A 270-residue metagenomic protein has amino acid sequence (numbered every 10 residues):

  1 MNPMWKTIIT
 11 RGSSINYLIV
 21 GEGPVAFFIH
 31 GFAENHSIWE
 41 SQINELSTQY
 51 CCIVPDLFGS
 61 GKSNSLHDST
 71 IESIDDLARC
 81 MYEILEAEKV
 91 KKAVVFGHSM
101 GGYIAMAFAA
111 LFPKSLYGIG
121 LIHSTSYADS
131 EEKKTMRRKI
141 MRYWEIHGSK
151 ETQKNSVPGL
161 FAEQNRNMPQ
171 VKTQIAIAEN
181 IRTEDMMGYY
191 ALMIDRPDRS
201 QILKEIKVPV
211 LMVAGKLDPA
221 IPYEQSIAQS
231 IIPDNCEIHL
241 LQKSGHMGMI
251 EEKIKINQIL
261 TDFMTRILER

Functional and structural regions predicted by a protein language model:
M1-A26, T48-C51, V90-K91, Q258-R270: Alpha/beta-hydrolase fold catalytic core
T10-L18, S41-N44, I53-F96, Q258: Active-site loop/oxyanion-hole signature of alpha/beta-hydrolase fold enzymes
G23, G31-E34, S99: Active-site glycine-rich loops that stabilize anionic/oxyanionic intermediates across multiple enzyme folds
G31-S41, C52: Serine-hydrolase catalytic-loop signature spanning alpha/beta hydrolases and amidase-signature enzymes
M106-K154: Flexible "cap/lid" loop of the alpha/beta hydrolase fold
D129-T135, H147-E205: Conserved alpha/beta-hydrolase catalytic His-Asp/Glu region
I206, M212-A214, D218: Short beta-strand/loop motif that positions the catalytic acidic residue of the alpha/beta-hydrolase fold
S244-N257: Catalytic histidine-centered segment of alpha/beta-hydrolase-like enzymes
